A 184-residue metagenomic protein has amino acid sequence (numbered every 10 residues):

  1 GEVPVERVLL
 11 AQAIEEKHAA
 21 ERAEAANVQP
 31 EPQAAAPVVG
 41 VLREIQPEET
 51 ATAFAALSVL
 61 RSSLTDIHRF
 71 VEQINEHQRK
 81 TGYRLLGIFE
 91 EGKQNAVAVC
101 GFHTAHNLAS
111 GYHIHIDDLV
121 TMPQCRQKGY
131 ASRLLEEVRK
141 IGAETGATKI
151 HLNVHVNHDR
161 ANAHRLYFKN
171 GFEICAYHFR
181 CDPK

Functional and structural regions predicted by a protein language model:
G1-A25, P30: Compact, glycine-rich, soluble single-domain proteins
V38-G111, L135-E136, D182: Acetyl-CoA-dependent GNAT
H106-I116, R126, T148, E173-C175: A conserved beta-turn-beta hairpin within the catalytic core of GNAT-like acetyltransferases that forms part
D117, M122, H155: Residue-level recognition of the GNAT/N-acetyltransferase active site
T121, Q127-K140, R165, K169: Conserved acetyl-CoA-binding loop-helix of GNAT-fold acetyltransferases
S132, E144, T148, V156-Y177 (+1 more regions): Conserved active-site alpha-helix within GNAT-family acetyltransferase domains
